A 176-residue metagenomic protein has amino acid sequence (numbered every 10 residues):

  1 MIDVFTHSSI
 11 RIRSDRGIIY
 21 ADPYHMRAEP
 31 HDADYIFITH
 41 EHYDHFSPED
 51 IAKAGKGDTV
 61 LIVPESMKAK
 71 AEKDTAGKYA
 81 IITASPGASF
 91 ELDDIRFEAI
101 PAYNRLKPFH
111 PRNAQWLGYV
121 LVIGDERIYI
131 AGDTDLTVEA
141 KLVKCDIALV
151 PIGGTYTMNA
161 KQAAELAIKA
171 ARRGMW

Functional and structural regions predicted by a protein language model:
M1-H31, I82-K144, Y156-N159: Core dinuclear metal-dependent hydrolase active-site scaffold
Y24-K70, K144-L149: Active-site metal-binding motif and surrounding structural segment of the metallo-beta-lactamase
P48, K73-D74, F109-H110: Short, conserved acidic/polar surface loops in the N-terminal third of protein domains
P48-G55, G118, A140-K141, A163-A167: Short amphipathic alpha-helical segments and helix-helix/interface helices
G55, T75-G77, E91: Short, structurally constrained coil/turn elements that cap an alpha-helix or connect an alpha-helix to the following
I62, L136-W176: Cap/insert and terminal regions of metallo-dependent hydrolase folds
A69-K73, S89-D94, L142, E165-I168: Replace "anionic and nucleotidyl ligands
A71-S85: Helix-loop-beta element that forms the nucleotide-linked donor phosphate-binding surface in glycosyltransferases
